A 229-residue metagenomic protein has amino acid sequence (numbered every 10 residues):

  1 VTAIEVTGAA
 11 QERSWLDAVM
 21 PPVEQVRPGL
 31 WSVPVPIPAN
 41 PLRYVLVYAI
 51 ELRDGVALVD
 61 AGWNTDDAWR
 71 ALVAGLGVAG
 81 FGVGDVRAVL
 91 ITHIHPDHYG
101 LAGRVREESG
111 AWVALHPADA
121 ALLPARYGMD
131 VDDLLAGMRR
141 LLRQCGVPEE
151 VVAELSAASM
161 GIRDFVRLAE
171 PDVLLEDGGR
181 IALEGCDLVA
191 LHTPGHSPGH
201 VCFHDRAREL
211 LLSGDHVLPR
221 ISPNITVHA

Functional and structural regions predicted by a protein language model:
T2-S32: N-terminal amphipathic/basic leader segments beginning at the initiator methionine
A3-E5, R27-V35, L155-D164, E184-C186: Short Pro/Gly-enriched beta-strand edge/turn motifs at strand-loop
P21-P22, L46-Y48, V173, G178-G179 (+1 more regions): Residue-level detector of beta-strand structural context in well-folded domains
V23-F81, D85, F203-P219: Conserved beta-strand hairpin/beta-sheet module of binuclear metal-dependent hydrolase folds, prominently
G29, I50, D60, H93 (+4 more regions): Divalent metal-coordination and catalytic microenvironments
R43, N64-R70, G77-L183, E209: Active-site HxH/HxHxD metal-binding segment of metal-dependent hydrolases
V56-L58, W63-T65, R163-V166, E170-V173 (+2 more regions): Metallo-beta-lactamase
G75, A102, A125-Y127, H204 (+2 more regions): Residue-level signal for well-ordered alpha-helical positions
